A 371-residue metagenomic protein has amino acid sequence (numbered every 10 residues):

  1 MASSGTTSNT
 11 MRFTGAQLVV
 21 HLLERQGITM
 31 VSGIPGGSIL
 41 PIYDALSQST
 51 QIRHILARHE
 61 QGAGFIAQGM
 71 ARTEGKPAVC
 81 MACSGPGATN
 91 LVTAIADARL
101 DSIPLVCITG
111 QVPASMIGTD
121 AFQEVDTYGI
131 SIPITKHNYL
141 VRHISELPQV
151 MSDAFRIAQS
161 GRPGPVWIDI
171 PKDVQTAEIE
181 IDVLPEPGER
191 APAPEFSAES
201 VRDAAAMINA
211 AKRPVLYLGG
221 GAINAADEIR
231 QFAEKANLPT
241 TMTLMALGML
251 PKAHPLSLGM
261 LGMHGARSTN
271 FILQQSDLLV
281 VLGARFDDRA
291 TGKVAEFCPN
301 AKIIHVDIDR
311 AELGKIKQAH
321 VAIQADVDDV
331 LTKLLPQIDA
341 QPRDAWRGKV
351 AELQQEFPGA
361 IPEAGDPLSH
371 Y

Functional and structural regions predicted by a protein language model:
M1-Q26, E146-A211, K333-A340, E352-E356: Cofactor-/ligand-binding subdomain signature composed of acidic, glycine-rich, tryptophan-containing flexible loops
A2-G5, G27, A45-T50, I108 (+4 more regions): Gly-rich Lys/Arg/Thr-decorated short loops/hinges at beta-loop-alpha junctions or inter-strand turns that position
A2-T10, S145, I181-V183, N300-Y371: Phosphate/pyrophosphate-binding active-site segments
S4, T29-M30, R72-A82, A88-T109 (+4 more regions): Structural signature of the thiamine diphosphate
A16-V19, E24-T29, I34-G37, I42-L46 (+2 more regions): Active-site diphosphate/adenylate-binding microenvironment
T29-Q68, M81, F196, D203-L279: Anionic-ligand anchoring segments at beta-strand to alpha-helix junctions in alpha/beta enzyme folds, i.e., glycine
P35-S38, V112-P113, I170-T176, G220-A222 (+2 more regions): Glycine-rich beta-alpha junction loops
A57, N138-H143, G259-H264, V321-L331: Short acidic-hydrophobic, aromatic-tinged amphipathic segments that line or gate anion-handling sites
